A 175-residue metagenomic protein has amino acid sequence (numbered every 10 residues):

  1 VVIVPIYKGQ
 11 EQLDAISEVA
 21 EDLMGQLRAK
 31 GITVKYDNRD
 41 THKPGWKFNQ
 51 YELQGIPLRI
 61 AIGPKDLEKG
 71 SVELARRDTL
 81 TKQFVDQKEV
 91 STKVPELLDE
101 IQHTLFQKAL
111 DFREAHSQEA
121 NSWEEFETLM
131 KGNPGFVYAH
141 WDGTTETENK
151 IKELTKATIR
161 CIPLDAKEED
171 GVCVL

Functional and structural regions predicted by a protein language model:
V1-L175: NTP/phosphate- and nucleic-acid-binding module
